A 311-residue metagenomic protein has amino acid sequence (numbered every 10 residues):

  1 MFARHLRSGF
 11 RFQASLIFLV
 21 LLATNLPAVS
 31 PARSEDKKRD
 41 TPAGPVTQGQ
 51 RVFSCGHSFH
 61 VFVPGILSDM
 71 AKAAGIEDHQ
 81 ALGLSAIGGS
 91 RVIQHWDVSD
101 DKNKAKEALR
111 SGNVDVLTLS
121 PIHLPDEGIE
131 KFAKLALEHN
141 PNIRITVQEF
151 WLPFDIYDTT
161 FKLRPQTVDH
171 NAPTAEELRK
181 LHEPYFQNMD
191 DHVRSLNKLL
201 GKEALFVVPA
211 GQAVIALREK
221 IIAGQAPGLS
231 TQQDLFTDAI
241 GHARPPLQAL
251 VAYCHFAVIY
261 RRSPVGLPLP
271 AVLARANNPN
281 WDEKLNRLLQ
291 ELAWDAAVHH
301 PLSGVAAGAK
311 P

Functional and structural regions predicted by a protein language model:
M1-F10: N-terminal secretory signal peptides that target proteins for export/translocation
Q13-P27: Bacterial N-terminal signal peptides
A28, A32-S34: Boundary at the C-terminal end of the N-terminal hydrophobic targeting segment
E35-Q50: N-terminal low-complexity, Pro/Thr/Ser-rich intrinsically disordered segments that act as propeptides or flexible
Q50-C55, F59-N142, H299: Conserved SGNH/GDSL esterase-like catalytic core that processes O-acyl groups on lipids and polysaccharides
K106-Q248, A257-I259, G266: Alpha-helical cap/lid subdomain in secreted, periplasmic, or secretory-pathway luminal O-acyl-processing enzymes
G224-P311: Conserved catalytic region of serine esterases and O-acyltransferases that act on ester linkages in lipids
